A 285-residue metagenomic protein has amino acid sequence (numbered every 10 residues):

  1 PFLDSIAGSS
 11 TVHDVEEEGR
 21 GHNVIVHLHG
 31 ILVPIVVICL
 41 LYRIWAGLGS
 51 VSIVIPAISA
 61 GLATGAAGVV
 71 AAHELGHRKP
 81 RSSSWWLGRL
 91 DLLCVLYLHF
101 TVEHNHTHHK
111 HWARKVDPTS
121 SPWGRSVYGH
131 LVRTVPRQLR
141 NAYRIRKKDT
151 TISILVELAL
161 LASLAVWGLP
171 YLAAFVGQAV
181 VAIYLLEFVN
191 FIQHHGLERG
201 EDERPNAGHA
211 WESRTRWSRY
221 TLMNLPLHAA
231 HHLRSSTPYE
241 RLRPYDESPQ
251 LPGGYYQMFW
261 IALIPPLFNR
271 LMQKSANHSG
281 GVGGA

Functional and structural regions predicted by a protein language model:
P1-D4, R20-A46, V51-G65, K148-E187 (+1 more regions): Alpha-helical bilayer-embedded segments of polytopic membrane proteins, i.e., transmembrane/intramembrane helices
S9, L164, G281-A285: Intrinsically disordered, low-complexity regions
S9-V132: Intramembrane catalytic core of multi-pass membrane enzymes that act on lipidic substrates
P80-T150, P170, F175, V181-A285: Cytosolic/stromal cytosol-facing helical appendages immediately following the last transmembrane segment
